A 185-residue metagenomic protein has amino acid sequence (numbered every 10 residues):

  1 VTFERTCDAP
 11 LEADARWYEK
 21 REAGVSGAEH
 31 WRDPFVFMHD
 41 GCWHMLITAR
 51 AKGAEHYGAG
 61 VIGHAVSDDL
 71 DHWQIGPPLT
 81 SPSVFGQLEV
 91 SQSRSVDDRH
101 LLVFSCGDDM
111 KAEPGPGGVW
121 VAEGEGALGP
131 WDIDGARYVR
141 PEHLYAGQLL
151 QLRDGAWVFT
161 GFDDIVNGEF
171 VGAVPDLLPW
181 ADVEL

Functional and structural regions predicted by a protein language model:
V1-L185: Carbohydrate-active catalytic/glycan-binding domains of CAZyme proteins, especially the secreted or lumenal ectodomains
